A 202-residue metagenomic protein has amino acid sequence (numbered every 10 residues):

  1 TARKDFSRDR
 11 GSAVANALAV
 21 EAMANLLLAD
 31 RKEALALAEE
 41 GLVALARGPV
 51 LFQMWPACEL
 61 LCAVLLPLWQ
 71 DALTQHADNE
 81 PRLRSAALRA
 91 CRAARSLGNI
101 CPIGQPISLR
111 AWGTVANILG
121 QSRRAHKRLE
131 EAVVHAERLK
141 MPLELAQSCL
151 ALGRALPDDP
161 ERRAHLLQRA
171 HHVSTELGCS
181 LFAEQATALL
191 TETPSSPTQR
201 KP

Functional and structural regions predicted by a protein language model:
T1-K201: Helix-coil-helix junctions within alpha-helical repeat/solenoid scaffolds
